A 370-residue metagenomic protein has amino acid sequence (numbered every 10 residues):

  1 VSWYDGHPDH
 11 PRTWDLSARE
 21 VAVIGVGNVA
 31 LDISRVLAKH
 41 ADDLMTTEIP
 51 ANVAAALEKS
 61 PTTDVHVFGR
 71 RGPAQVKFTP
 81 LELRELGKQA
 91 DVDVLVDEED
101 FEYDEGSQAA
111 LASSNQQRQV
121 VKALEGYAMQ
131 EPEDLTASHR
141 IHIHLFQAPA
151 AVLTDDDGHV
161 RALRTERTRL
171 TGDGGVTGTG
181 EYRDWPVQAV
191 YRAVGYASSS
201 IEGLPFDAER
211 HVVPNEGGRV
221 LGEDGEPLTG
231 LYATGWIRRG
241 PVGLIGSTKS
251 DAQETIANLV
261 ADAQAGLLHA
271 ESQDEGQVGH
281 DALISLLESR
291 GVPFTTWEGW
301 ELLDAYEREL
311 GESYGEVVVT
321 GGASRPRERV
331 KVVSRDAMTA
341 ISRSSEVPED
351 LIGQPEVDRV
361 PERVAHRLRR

Functional and structural regions predicted by a protein language model:
V1-H10, V152-D155, H159, T171-R239: FAD-site-proximal beta/loop scaffold in flavoenzymes
V1-K59, V212-L221: Glycine-rich dinucleotide-binding loop and its adjacent helix/turn
V23, T165, R192: Redox-cofactor binding/interface segments in oxidoreductases and associated redox assembly factors
G27, R71, I237: Residue-level signal for short, function-critical loop segments
L31, R35-E181, L259, A263-E271: Dinucleotide-binding/catalytic capping subdomain of oxidoreductase cores
R219-R370: C-terminal, flexible cofactor-proximal segment of oxidoreductases
